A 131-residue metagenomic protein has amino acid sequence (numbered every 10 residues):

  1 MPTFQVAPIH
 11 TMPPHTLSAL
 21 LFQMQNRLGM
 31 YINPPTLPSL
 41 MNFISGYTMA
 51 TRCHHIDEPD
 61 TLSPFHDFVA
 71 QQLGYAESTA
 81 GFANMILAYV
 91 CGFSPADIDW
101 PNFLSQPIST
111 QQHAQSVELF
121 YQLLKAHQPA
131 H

Functional and structural regions predicted by a protein language model:
M1-A19, Q112-Q115, L119-H131: Acidic, serine/proline-rich, intrinsically disordered low-complexity segments
P2, P8, P13-P14, P34-P38 (+6 more regions): Proline-rich intrinsically disordered, low-complexity coils
P2-M49: Short terminal alpha-helical segments
M24-L28, I44-T51, V69-A76, I86-F93 (+1 more regions): Generic structural signal for hydrophobic core residues of well-folded globular domains
I32-P35, T51, H55-E58, E77 (+1 more regions): Long, hydrophobic, amphipathic alpha-helical segments used as structural scaffolds
H55-F120: Amphipathic protein-protein interaction modules
